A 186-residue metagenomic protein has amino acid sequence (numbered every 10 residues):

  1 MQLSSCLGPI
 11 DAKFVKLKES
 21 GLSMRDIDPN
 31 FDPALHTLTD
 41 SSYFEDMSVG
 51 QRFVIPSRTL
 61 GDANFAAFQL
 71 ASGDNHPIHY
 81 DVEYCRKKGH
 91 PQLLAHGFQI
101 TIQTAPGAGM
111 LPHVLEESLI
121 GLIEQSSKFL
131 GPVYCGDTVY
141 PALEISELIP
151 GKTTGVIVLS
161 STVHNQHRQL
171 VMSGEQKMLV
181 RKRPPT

Functional and structural regions predicted by a protein language model:
C6-S48, F129-T186: HotDog/MaoC-like acyl-thioester-processing domains
D11-L17, K88-A95, Q99-E144, V171: Hydrophobic beta-strand-centered segment that forms part of the acyl-chain substrate-binding groove
R25-A95, K182: Catalytic strand-loop segment that frames the active site of acyl-thioester-processing enzymes
V49-Q51, P56, N64, D74 (+3 more regions): A generic structural signal for short beta-strands and their flanking turns/coil linkers
L70-D74, P106-H113, Q166: Short, intrinsically disordered, mixed-charge
P77-H79, G89-H90, I102-Q103, S118-L119 (+5 more regions): Short, intrinsically disordered/low-complexity patches at protein termini and at juxtamembrane boundaries
